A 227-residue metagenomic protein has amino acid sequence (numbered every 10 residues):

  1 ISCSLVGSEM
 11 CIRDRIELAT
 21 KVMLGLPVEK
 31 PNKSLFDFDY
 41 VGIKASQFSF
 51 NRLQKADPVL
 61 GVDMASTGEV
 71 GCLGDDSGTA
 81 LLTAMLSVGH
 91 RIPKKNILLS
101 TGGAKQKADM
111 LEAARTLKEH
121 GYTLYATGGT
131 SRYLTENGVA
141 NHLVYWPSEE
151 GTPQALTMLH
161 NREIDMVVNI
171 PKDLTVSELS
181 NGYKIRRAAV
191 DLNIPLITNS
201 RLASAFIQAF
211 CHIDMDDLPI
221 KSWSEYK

Functional and structural regions predicted by a protein language model:
I1-I12: Single conserved hydrophobic/aromatic residue that forms the stacking wall/gate of nucleotide- or nucleobase-binding
L18-K94, L98-L99, G103: Peripheral (often C-terminal) accessory segments that flank ATP-dependent C-N-forming ligase machineries
S77-T83, T101-K105, T123-A126, Y145-L156: A general structural motif
M85-I97, T116-E119, M158-I164: Glycine-rich phosphate/diphosphate-binding loops that line cofactor/substrate pockets in enzymes
L98, G121-Y133: Short internal beta-strands
W146-P147, T152-K227: Peripheral docking tails and interdomain loops at the edges of cofactor- or intermediate-handling domains
